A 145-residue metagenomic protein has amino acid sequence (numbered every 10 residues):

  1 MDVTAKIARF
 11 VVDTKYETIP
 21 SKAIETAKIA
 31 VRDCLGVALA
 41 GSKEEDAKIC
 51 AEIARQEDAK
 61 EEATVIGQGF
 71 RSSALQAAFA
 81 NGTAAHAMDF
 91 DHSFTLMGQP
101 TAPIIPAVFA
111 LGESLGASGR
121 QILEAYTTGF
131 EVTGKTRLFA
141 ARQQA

Functional and structural regions predicted by a protein language model:
M1-A145: N-terminal core-entry segment
